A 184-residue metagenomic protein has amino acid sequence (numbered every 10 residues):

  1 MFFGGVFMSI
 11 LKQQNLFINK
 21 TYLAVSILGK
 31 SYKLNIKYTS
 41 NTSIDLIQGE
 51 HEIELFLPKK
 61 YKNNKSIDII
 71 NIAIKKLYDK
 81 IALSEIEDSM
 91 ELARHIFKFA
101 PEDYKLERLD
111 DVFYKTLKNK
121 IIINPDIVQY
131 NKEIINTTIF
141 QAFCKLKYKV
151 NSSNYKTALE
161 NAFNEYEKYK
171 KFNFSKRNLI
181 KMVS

Functional and structural regions predicted by a protein language model:
M1-T137, L146-S184: Active-site-proximal or metal-binding-adjacent scaffold patches in catalytic folds
A142: Walker B catalytic acidic pair
